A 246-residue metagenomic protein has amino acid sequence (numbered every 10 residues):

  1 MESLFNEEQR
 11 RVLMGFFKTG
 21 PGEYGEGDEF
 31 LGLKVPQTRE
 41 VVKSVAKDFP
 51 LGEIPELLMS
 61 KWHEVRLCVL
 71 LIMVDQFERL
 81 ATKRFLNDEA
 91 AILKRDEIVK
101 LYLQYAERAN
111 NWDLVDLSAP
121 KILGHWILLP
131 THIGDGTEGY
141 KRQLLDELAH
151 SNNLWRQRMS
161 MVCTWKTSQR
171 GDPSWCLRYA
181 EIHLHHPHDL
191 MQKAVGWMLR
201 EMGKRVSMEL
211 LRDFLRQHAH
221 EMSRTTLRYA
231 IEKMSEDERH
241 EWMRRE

Functional and structural regions predicted by a protein language model:
M1-E246: Alpha-helical scaffold domains
